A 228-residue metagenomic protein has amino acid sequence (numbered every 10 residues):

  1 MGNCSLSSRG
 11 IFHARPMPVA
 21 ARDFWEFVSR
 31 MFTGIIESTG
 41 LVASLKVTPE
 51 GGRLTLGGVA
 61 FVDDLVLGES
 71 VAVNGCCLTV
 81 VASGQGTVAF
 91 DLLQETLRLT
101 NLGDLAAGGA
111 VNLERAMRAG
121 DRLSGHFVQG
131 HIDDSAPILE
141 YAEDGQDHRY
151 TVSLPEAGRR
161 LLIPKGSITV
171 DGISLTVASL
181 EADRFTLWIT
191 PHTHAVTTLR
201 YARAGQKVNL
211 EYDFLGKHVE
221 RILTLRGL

Functional and structural regions predicted by a protein language model:
H13-R30: Short, Lys/Arg-enriched N-terminal segments with co-localized hydrophobic residues within the first ~10-30 amino acids
E26-L228: Conserved loop->alpha-helix
